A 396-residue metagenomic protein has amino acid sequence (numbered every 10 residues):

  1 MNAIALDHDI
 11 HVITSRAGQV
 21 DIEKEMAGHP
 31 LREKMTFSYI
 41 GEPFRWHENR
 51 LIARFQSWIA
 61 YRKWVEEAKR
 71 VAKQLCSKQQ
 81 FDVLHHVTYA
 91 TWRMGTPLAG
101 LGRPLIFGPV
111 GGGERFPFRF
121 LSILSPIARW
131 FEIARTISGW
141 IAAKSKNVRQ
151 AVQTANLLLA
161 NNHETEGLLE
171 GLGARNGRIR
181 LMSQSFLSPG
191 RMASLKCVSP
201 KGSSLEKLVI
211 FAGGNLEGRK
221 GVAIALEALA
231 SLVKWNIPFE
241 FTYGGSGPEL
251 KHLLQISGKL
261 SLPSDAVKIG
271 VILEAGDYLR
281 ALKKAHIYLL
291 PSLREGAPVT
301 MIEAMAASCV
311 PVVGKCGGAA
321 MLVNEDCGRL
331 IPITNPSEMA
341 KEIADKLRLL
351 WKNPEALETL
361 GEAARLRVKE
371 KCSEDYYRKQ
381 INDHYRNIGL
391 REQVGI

Functional and structural regions predicted by a protein language model:
M35-Y39, F107, I137-C197, L205: Donor nucleotide-sugar binding/catalytic pocket of nucleotide-sugar-dependent glycosyltransferases
V110, P200-K220, L226-L229, T242: Conserved donor-binding/catalytic core segment of Leloir-type glycosyltransferases
K251-L273: Nucleotide-activated donor-binding/catalytic signature segment of Leloir-type glycosyltransferases, i.e., the conserved
I272, R280-A285: Short alpha-helical donor nucleotide-sugar binding micro-motif in glycosyltransferases
L293: Aromatic "clamp/platform" in nucleotide-sugar-dependent glycosyltransferases that forms part of the donor/acceptor
V310-V313: Short hydrophobic beta-strand element within catalytic cores of glycosyltransferases and related nucleotide-activated
A320-R348, E355-T359: Change "using UDP/GDP/dTDP sugars" to "using nucleotide sugars
L349, A356-K371, Y377-D383: A short, well-ordered alpha-helix in the C-terminal region of glycosyltransferases
